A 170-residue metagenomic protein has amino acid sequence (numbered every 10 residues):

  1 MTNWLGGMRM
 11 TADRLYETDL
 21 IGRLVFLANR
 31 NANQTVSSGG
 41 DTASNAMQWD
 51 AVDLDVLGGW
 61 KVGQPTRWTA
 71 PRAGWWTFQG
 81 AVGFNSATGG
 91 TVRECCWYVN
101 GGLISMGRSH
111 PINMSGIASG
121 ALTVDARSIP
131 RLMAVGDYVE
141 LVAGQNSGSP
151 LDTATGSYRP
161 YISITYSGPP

Functional and structural regions predicted by a protein language model:
T2-G90, V99, M114-S115, S149-P170: Terminal (often C-terminal
G80, G107-R108, A143: Residue-level recognition of conserved beta-strand positions in structured domain cores
E94-Y98, E140: Beta-strand signatures of extracellular beta-sandwich domains
Y98-I104: Change "in extracellular beta-sheet-rich domains … of secreted and cell-surface proteins" to "in beta-sheet-rich domains
S105-I117: Solvent-exposed serine/threonine-rich low-complexity stretches and specific carbohydrate-binding patches
S115-E140: Short, surface-exposed tryptophan/glycine-enriched loops that mediate extracellular molecular recognition
R131, E140-V142, S163-S167: Hydrophobic/basic alpha-helical segments enriched in Actinobacteria
V142-S149: Short beta-strand-plus-loop segments that form exposed binding edges in beta-rich domains
